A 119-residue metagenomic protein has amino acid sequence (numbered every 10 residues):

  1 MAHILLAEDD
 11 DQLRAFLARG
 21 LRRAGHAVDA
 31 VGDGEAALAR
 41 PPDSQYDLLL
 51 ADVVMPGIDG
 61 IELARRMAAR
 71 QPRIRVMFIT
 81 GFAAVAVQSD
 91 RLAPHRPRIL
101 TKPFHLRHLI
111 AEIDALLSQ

Functional and structural regions predicted by a protein language model:
E8: Conserved acidic carboxylate
A15-R23: Charged docking surfaces used in two-component/phosphorelay signaling
D29-L48, A69: Acidic, metal-coordinating helix/loop segments flanking the phosphotransfer/catalytic sites of two-component signaling
D33, D59-L63: Acidic catalytic/metal-coordinating carboxylates
D52, T80: Active-site residues of response regulator receiver
M55: Receiver (REC) domain active-site loop signature in two-component systems and cognate sites in sensor histidine kinases
E62, R75, F82-T101, R107-A111: Alpha4 helix (beta4-alpha4-beta5 surface) of REC/receiver domains from two-component response regulators
L109-Q119: Receiver (REC) domain switch/output surface
